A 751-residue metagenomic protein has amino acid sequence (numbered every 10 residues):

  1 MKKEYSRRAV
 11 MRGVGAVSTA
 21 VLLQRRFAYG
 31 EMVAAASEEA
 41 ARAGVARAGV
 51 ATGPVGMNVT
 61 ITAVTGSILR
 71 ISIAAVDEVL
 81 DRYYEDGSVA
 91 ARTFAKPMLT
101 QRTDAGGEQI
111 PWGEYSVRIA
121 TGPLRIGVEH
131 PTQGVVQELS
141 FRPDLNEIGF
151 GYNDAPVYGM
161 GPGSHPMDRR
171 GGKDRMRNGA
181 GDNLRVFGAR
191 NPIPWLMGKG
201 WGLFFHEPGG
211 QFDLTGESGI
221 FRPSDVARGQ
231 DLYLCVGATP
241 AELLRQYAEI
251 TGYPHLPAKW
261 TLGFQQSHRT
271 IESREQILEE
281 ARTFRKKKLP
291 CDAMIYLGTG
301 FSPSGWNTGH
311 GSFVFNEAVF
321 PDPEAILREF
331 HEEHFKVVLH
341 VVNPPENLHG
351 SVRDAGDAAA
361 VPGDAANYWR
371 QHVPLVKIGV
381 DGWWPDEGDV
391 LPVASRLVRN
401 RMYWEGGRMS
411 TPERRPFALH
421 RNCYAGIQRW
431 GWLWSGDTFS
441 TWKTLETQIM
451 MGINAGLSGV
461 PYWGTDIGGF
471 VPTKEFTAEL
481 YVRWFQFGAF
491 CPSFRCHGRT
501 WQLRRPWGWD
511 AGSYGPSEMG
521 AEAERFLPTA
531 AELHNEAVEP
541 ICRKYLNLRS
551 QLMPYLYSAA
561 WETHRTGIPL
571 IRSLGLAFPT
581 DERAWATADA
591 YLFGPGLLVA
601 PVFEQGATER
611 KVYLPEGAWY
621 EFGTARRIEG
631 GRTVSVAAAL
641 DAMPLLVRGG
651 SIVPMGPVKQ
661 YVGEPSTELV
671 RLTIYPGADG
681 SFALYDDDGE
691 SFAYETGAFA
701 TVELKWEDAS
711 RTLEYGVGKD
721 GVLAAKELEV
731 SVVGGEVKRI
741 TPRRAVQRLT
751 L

Functional and structural regions predicted by a protein language model:
M1-S18: N-terminal secretory signal peptides and thylakoid transit peptides that target proteins across membranes
Q24-G53, N58: C-terminal segment of N-terminal export signals and the immediately downstream linker at the start of the mature
E38, T62-I110, L145-I148: A low-complexity, Ser/Thr/Gly/Pro-enriched, surface-exposed linker/loop concept that marks segments flanking
I61, I71-I73, E114, L598-P601 (+1 more regions): Short, well-ordered beta-strand segments enriched in hydrophobic/aromatic residues
Y83, P290-C542, A577-P579, T587: Aromatic- and carboxylate-enriched substrate-binding clefts and catalytic-loop regions of carbohydrate-active enzymes
Q101-K259, S267-R269, R274, A281-K286 (+3 more regions): Catalytic and substrate-binding clefts that recognize carbohydrates or anionic sugar/phosphate headgroups
W195, F284, F330, W484 (+1 more regions): Conserved, mostly hydrophobic/aromatic
W432, L457-S458, T465, P472-S710 (+3 more regions): Catalytic core of carbohydrate-active enzymes
